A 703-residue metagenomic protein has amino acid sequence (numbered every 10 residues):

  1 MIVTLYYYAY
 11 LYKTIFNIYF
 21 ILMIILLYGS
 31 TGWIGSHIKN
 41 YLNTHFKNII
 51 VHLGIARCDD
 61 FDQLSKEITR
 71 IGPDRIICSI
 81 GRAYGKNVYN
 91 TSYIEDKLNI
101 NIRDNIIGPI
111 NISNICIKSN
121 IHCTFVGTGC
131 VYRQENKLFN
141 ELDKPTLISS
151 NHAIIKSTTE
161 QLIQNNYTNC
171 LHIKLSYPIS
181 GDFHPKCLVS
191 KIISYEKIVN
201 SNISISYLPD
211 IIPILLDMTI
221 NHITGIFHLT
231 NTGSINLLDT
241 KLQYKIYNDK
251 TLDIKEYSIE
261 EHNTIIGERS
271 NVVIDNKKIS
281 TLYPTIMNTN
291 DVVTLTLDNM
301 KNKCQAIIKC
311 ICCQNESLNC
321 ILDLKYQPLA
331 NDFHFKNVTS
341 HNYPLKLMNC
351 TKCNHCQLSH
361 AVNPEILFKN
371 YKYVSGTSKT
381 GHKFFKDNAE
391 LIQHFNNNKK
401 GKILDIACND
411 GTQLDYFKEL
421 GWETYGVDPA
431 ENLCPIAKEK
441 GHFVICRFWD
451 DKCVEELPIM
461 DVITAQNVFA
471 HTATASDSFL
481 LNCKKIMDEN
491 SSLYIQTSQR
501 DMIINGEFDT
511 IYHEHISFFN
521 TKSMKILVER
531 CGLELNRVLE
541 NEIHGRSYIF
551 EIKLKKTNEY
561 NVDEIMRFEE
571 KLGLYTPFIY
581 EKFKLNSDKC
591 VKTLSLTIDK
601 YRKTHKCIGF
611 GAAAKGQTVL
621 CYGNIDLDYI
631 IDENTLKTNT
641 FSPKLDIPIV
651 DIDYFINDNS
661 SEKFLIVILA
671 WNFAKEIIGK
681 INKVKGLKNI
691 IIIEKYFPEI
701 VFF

Functional and structural regions predicted by a protein language model:
I25-Y41: N-terminal Rossmann NAD(P)H-binding glycine-rich loop of SDR-like oxidoreductase domains
D60-D104: NAD(P)H-binding glycine-rich loop region in Rossmannoid oxidoreductase-like domains and their noncatalytic homologs
N90-T124: NAD(P)-cofactor binding segment of oxidoreductase domains
E95-R103, I107-G108, V131-I173: Catalytic helix-loop patch of NAD(P)-dependent Rossmann-fold dehydrogenases
Q161-D217: NAD(P)-dependent short-chain dehydrogenase/reductase
I214-I266: Mid/C-terminal beta-alpha module of Rossmann-like enzyme folds, strongest in SDR-family dehydrogenases/epimerases
A306-T380, L539: N-terminal juxtadomain amphipathic helix that follows a signal peptide/anchor or precedes a small N-terminal auxiliary
I495-S517, T521-S523: Short, glycine-/aromatic-enriched active-site segment of Class I SAM-dependent methyltransferases
